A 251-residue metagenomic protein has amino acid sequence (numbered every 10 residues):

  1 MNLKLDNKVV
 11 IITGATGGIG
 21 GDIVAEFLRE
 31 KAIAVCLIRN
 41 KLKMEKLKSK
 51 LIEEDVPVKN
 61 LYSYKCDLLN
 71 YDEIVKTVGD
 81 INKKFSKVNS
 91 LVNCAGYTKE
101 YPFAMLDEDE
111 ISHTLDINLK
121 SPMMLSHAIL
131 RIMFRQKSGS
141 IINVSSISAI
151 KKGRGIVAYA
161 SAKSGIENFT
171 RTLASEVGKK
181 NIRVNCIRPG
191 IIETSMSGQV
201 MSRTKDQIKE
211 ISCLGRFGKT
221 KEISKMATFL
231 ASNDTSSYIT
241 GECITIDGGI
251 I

Functional and structural regions predicted by a protein language model:
T16-G17: Conserved glycine-rich cofactor-binding loop
E30-L47: Conserved glycine-rich Rossmann-like NAD(P)H-binding loop of the short-chain dehydrogenase/reductase
P102-F103, E110-L115, S197, I208: Substrate-binding pocket helix/loop in short-chain dehydrogenase/reductase
S126, A162, T170: Active-site helix of classical SDR
R131, S175-K179, S237: Alpha-helical segment proximal to the catalytic Tyr-Lys
S146: Residue(s) in the substrate-gating loop at a strand-loop-helix junction that position the organic substrate next
F217-I246: C-terminal substrate-recognition "lid" of short-chain dehydrogenase/reductases
